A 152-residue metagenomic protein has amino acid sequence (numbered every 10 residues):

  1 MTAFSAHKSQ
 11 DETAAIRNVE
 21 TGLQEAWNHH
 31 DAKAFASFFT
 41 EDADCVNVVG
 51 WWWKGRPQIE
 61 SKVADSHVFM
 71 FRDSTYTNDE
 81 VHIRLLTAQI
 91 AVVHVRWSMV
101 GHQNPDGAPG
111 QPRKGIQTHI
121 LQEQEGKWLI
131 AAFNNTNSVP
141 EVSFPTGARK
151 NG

Functional and structural regions predicted by a protein language model:
T2-S37, D44-G152: A beta-strand edge to alpha-helix "cap/lid" segment located at domain peripheries
